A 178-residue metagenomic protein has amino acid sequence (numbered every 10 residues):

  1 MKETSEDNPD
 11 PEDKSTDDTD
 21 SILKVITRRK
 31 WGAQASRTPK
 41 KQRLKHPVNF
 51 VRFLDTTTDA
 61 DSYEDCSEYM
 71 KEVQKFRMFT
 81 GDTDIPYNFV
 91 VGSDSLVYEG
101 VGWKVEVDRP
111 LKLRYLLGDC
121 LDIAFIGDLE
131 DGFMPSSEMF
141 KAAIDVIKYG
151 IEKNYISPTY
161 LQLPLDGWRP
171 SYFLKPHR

Functional and structural regions predicted by a protein language model:
N8-S62, L116-P135, I151: Cell-envelope and extracellular/periplasmic
V25-E106: Short, conserved "active-site rim" segments that organize catalytic pockets and cofactor/ligand binding
T56, G92, S157-R178: Acidic/histidine-rich, metal-coordinating catalytic segments
Y63-D84, L117-R169: Long, well-ordered alpha-helical scaffolding segments within enzyme catalytic domains, especially pronounced
G102-G118, D122: Short, surface-exposed glycine/acidic/tryptophan-bearing loops
